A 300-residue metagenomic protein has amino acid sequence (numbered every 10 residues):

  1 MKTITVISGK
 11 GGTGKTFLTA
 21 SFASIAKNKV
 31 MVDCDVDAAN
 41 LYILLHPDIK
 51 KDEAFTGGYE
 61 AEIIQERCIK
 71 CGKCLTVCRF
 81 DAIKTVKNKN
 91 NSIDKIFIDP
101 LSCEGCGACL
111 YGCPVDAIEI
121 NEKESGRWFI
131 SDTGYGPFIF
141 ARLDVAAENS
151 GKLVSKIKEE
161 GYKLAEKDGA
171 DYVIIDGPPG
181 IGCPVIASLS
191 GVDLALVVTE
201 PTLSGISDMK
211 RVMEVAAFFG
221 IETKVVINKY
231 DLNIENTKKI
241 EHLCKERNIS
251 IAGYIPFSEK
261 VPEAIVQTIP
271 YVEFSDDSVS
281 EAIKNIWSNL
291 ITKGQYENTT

Functional and structural regions predicted by a protein language model:
M1-A26: Walker A (P-loop) phosphate-binding motif
K29-Y42, N121-R127: Short beta-strand-centered segment that lines the nucleotide-binding/catalytic pocket of NTP-utilizing
D35, R142-V145, N149, K156-P184: Switch II (G3) loop of P-loop NTPases
V36-A38, G180, T202-S204, Y230-I234 (+1 more regions): Conserved nucleotide-binding/hydrolysis micro-motifs of P-loop NTPases
A39-G58, I130-S131: P-loop NTPase switch/communication element
K73-I98, A108-E124: Iron-sulfur cluster-binding cysteine motifs and their immediate structural context in ferredoxin-like electron-transfer
G182-L203: Inter-motif core of Ras-like GTPase G domains
V215-T300: C-terminal lobe/tail of nucleotide-utilizing enzymes
